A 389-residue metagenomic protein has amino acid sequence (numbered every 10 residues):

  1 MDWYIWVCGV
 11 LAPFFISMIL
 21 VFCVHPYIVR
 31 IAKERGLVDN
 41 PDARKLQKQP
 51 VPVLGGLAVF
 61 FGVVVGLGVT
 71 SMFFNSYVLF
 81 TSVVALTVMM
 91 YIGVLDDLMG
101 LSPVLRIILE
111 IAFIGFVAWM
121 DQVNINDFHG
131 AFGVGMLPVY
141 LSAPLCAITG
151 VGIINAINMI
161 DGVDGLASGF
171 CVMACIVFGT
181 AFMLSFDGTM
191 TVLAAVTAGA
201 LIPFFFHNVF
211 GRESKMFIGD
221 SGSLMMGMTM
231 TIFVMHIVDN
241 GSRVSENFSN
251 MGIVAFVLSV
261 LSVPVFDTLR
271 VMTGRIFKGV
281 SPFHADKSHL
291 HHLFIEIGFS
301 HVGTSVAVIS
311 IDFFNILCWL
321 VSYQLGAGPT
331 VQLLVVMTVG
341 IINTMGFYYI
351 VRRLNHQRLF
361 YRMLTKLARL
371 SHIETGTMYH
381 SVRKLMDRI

Functional and structural regions predicted by a protein language model:
D2-I31, R35-G36, F60-S76, F80-V88 (+3 more regions): Alpha-helical transmembrane segments
G36, D97, F128-L137, L320-A327: Membrane interface segments of multi-pass transport proteins and intramembrane proteases
N40-L54, K215: Juxtamembrane helix-capping/reentrant segments at transmembrane boundaries
L46-P52, F132-A143, I253-V257: Short aromatic-rich membrane-water interface segments that cap or initiate transmembrane helices in multi-pass membrane
V51-G68, G115-M120: A generic, lipid-embedded transmembrane alpha helix
V65-Y77, L95-L101, A118-F132, V238-G241: Transmembrane alpha-helix boundary signature
T87-I92, L109-N124, L145-N155, C171-V177 (+1 more regions): Membrane-embedded alpha-helical core segments of multi-pass
